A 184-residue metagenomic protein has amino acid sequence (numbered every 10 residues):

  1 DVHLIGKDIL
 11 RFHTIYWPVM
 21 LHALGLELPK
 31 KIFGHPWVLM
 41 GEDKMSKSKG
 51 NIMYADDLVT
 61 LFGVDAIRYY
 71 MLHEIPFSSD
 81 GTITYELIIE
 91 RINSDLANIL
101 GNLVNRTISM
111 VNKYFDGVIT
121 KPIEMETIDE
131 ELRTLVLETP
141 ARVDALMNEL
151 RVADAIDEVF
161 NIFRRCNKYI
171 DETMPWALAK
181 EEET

Functional and structural regions predicted by a protein language model:
D1-K7, A23-K31: NTP-dependent nucleotidyl-transfer catalytic core
V2-L4, I52-Y54, T139-A141: Short hydrophobic "helix-edge" motifs at membrane interfaces and signal-peptide entry regions
I5-L10, N93: Aromatic-acidic/polar surface patches that form glycan- and anion
Y16-L21: Alpha-helical support elements that line or immediately flank enzyme active sites and cofactor-binding pockets
H22, T60, N148: Short polybasic/polar patches that bind polyanions
P36-E130: Catalytic adenosine-cofactor/nucleotide-binding cores of aminoacyl-tRNA synthetases and other
L87-M125, L132-T184: Helix-rich, typically C-terminal accessory recognition domains appended to large enzymatic cores
